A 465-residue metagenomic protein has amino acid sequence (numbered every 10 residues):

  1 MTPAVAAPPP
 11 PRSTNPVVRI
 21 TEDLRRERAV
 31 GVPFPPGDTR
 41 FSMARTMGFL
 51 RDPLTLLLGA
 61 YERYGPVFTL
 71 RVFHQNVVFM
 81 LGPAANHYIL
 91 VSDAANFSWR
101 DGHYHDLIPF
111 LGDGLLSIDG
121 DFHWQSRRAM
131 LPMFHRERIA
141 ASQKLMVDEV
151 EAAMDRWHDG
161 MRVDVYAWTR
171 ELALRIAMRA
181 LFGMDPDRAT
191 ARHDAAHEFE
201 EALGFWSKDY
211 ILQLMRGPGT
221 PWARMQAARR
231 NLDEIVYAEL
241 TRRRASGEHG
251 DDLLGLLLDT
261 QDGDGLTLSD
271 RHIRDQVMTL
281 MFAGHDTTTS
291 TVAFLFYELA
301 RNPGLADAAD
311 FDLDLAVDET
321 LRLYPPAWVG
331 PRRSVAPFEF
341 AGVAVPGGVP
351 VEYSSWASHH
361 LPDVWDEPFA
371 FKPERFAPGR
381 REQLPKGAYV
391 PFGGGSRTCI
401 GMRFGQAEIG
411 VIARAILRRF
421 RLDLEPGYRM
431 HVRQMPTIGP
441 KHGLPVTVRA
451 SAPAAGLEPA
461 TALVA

Functional and structural regions predicted by a protein language model:
T2-Q125, K144-A152, D187, A228 (+3 more regions): N-terminal membrane-proximal hinge/A-helix region immediately C-terminal to the signal-anchor transmembrane segment
T2-R12, P16-G31, W99-Y104, F122 (+1 more regions): Cytochrome P450 heme-thiolate monooxygenase catalytic core
T2-R12, V18, V30, Y61 (+6 more regions): Cytochrome P450 proximal C-terminal region
R45-G65, A238, D310-V343, P362: Conserved cytochrome P450 K-helix E-x-x-R motif and the immediately C-terminal K′/meander segment
T287-D307, R403-F420: Cytochrome P450 catalytic-core helices
Y353-R381: Conserved cytochrome P450 K-helix/beta-meander segment immediately N-terminal to the heme-binding cysteine loop
